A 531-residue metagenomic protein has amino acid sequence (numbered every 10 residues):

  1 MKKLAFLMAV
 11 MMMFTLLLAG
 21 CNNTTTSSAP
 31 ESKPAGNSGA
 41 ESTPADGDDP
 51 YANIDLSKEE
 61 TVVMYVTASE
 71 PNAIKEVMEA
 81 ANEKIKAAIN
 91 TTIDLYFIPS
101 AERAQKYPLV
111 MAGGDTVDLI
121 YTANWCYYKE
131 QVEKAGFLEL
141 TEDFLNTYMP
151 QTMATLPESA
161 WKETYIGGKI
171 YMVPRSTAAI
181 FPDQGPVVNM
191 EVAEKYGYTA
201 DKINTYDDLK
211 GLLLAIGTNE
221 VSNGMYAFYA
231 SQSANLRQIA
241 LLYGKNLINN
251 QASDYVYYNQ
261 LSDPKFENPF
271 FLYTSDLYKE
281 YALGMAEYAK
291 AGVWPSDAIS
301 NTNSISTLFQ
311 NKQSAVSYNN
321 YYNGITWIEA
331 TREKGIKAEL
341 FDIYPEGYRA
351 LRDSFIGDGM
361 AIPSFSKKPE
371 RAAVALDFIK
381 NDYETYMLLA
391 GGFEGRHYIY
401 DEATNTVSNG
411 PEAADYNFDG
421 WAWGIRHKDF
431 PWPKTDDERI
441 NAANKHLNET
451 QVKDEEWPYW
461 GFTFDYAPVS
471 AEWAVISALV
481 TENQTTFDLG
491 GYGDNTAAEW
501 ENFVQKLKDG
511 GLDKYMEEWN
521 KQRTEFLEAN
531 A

Functional and structural regions predicted by a protein language model:
M1-F6: Positively charged n-region of N-terminal signal peptides that target proteins for export
A9-L17: Bacterial N-terminal signal peptides
L16-A531: Extracytoplasmic/secretory soluble proteins
